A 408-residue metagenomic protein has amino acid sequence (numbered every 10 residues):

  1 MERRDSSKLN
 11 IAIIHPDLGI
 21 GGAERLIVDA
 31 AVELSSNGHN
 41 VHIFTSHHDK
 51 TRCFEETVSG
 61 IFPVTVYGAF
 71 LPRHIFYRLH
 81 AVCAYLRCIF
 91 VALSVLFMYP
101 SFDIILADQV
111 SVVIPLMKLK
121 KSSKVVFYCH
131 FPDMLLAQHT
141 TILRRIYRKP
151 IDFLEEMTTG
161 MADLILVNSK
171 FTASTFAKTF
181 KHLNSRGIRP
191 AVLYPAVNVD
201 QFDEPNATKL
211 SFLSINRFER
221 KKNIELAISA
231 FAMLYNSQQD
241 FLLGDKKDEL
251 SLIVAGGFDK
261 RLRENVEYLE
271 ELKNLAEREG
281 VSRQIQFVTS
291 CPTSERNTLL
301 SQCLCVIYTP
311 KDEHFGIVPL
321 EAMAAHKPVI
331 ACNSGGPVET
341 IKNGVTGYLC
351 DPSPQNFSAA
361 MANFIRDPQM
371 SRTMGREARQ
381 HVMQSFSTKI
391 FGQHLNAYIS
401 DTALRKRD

Functional and structural regions predicted by a protein language model:
E2-K8, I13-I20, E33-H80: N-terminal strand-loop element at the rim of the active site of nucleotide-sugar-dependent glycosyltransferases
A12, V197, E204-K222, A227-M233 (+1 more regions): Conserved donor-binding/catalytic core segment of Leloir-type glycosyltransferases
D133, R144-I165: Membrane-proximal helix-turn-helix segments that form the acceptor-binding/catalytic region of lipid-linked
F171, A196: Carbohydrate-associated surface elements
G256, N265-S294: Nucleotide-activated donor-binding/catalytic signature segment of Leloir-type glycosyltransferases, i.e., the conserved
K311: Aromatic "clamp/platform" in nucleotide-sugar-dependent glycosyltransferases that forms part of the donor/acceptor
P328-A331: Short hydrophobic beta-strand element within catalytic cores of glycosyltransferases and related nucleotide-activated
N343-G344, Y348-P354, N363-Q369: Conserved acidic donor-binding segment of nucleotide-sugar-dependent glycosyltransferases
